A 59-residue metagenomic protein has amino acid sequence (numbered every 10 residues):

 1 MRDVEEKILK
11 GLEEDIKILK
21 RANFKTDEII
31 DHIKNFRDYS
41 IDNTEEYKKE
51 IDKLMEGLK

Functional and structural regions predicted by a protein language model:
M1-D3, K53-K59: Short intrinsically disordered terminal tails
M1-T26: N-terminal acidic leader/helix
L9-L12, I16, I30-I33, I51 (+1 more regions): Generic L/I/V-rich hydrophobic alpha-helical segments across diverse proteins
I18-K48: Acidic, low-complexity, intrinsically disordered interaction modules
